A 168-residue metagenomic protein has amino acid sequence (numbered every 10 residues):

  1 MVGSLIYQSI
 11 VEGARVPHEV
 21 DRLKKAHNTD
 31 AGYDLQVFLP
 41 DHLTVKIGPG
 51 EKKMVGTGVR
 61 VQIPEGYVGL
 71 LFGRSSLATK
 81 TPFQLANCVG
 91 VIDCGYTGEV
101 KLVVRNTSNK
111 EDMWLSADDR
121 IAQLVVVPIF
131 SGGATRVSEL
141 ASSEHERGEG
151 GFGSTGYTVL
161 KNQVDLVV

Functional and structural regions predicted by a protein language model:
M1-V168: DUTPase catalytic domain/fold
